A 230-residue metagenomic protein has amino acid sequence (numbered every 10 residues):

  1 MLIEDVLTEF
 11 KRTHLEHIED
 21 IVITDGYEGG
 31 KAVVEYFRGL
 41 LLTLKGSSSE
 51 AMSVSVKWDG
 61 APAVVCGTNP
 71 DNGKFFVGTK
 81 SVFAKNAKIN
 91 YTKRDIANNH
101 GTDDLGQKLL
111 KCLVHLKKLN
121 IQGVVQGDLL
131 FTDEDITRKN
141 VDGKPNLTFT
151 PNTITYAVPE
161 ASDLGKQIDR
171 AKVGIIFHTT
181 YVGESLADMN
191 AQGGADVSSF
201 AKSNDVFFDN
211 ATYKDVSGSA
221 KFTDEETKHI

Functional and structural regions predicted by a protein language model:
M1-K11: Enriched but not universal
E9-M52, K57-P62, C66-I230: Core nucleotide-handling region used for phosphoryl-transfer chemistry
